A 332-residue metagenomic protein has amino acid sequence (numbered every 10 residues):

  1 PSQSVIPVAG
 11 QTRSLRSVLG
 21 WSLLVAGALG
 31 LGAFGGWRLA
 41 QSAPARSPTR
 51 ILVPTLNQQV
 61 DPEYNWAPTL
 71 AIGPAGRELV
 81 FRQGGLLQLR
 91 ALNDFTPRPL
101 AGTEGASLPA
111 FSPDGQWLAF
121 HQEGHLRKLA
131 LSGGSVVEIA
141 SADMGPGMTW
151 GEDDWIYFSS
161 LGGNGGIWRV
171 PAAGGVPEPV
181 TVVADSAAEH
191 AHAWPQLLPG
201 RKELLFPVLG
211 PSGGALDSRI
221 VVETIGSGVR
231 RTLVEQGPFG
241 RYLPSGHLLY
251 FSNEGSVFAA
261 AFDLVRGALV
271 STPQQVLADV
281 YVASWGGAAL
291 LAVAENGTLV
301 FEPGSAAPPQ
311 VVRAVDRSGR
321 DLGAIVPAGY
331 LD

Functional and structural regions predicted by a protein language model:
P1-R13: Juxtacatalytic C-terminal regulatory tail of Ser/Thr protein kinases
T12-D332: Acidic, proline/glycine-rich low-complexity intrinsically disordered segments
